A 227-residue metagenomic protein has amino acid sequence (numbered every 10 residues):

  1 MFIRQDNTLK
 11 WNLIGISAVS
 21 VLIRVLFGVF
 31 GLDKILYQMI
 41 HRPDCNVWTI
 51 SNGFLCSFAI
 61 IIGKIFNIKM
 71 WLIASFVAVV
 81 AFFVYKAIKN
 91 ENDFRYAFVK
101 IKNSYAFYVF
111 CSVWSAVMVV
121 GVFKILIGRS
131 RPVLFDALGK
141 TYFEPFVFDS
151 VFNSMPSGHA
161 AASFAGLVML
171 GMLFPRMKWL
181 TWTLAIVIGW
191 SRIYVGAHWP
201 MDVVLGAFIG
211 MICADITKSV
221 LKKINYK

Functional and structural regions predicted by a protein language model:
M1-N7, I88-S104, K227: Membrane-interfacial, low-structure loops and terminal tails that flank and connect transmembrane helices in multi-pass
F2, V79-Y96, G171-F174, I216-L221: Structural signal for the C-terminal ends of transmembrane alpha-helices and the immediately following loop
F2-V79, I125-V147: N-terminal transmembrane-helix/juxtamembrane module of multi-pass inner/ER membrane proteins
I3-D6, K10-N12, T141-K227: Membrane-embedded catalytic cores of phosphoryl/pyrophosphoryl-handling enzymes
S17, V21, V109, V113-V117 (+3 more regions): Alpha-helical transmembrane spans of integral membrane proteins, capturing the lipid-embedded, hydrophobic core of TM
V21-F27, V117-M118, A185-G196: Aromatic-anchored segments of alpha-helical transmembrane domains
L26-F27, V119, F123, C213-L221: Alpha-helical membrane-inserting segments
Q38, E91-M177, A185: Membrane-interface loops
